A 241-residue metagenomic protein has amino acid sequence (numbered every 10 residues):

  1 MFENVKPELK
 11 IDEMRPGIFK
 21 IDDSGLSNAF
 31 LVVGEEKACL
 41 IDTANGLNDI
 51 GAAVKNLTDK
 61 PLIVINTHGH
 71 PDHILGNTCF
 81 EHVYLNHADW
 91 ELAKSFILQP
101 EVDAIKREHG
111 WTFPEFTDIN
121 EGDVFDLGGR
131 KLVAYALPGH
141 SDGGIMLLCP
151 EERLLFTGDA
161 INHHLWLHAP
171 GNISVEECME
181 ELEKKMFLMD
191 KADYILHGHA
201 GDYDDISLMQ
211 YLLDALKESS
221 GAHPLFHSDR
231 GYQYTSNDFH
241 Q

Functional and structural regions predicted by a protein language model:
M1, L225-F226: N-terminal non-globular leader segments, chiefly Sec-dependent signal peptides
F2-P16, H82-A136, S141, P150-E151 (+2 more regions): Metallo-beta-lactamase
V5-N56, M146-N162: Conserved beta-strand hairpin/beta-sheet module of binuclear metal-dependent hydrolase folds, prominently
D23, G34, G69, L127 (+1 more regions): Conserved strand-loop elements at the edges of beta-sheets that form or border functional pockets
A38, N45-G46, K131-P138, D142-S220: Metallo-beta-lactamase
G46-D126, D214-L225: Active-site HxH/HxHxD metal-binding segment of metal-dependent hydrolases
H68-H73, H140, H199, H240: Histidine-centered active-site/metal-ligand motif
H227-Q241: C-terminal regulatory/interaction regions
